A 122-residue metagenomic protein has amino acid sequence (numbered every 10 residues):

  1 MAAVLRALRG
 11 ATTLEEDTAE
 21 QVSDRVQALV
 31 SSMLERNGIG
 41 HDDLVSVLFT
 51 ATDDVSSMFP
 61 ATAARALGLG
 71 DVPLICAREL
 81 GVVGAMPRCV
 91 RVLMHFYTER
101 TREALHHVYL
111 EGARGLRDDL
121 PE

Functional and structural regions predicted by a protein language model:
M1-E122: Terminal domain-initiation and capping elements
